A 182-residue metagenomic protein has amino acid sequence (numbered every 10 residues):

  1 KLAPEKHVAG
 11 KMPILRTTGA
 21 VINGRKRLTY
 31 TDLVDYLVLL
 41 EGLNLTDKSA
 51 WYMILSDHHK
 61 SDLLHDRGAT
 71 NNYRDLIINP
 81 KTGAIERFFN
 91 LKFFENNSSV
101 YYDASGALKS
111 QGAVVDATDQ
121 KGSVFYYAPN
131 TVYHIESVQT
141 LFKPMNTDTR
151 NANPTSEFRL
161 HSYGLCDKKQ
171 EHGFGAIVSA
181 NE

Functional and structural regions predicted by a protein language model:
K1-L43, S179-E182: Alpha-helical scaffold segments that mediate packing/assembly in large oligomeric complexes
K1-T18, L43-D57, T149-K168: Long, contiguous amphipathic alpha-helices that act as assembly "spine/axial" helices in icosahedral shell and virion
A3, H7, E41, L45-K48 (+3 more regions): Residue-level signal for secondary-structure boundary elements
E5-I22, M53-D66, K92-Y101, G106: Internal, well-folded beta-alpha domain core
N23-L28, H65-E182: Sequence/fold signature of self-assembling virion shell proteins
T31-A69: Structured, hydrophobic secondary-structure cores that serve as assembly/anchoring elements
